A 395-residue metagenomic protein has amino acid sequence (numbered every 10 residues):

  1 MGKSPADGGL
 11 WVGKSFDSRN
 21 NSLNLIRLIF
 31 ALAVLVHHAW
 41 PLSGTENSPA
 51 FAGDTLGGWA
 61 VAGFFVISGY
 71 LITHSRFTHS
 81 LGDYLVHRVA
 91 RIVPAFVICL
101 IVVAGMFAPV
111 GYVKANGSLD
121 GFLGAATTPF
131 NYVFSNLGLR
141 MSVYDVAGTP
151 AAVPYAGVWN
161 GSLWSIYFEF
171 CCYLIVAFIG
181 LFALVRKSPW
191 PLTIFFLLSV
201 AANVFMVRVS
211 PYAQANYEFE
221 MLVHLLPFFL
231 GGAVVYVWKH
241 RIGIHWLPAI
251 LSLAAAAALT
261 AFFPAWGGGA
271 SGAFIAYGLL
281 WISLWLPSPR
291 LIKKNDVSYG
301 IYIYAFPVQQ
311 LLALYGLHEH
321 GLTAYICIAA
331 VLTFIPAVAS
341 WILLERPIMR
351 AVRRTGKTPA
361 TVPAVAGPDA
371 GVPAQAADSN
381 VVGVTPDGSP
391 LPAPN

Functional and structural regions predicted by a protein language model:
M1-K14, F77, M106, F262 (+1 more regions): C-terminal "closing" transmembrane helix and its immediate cytosolic amphipathic cap in multi-pass membrane proteins
G2, D7-G9, A60-A90, A95-D120 (+2 more regions): Juxtamembrane transmembrane-helix termini
S18-R76, V93-A95, I301-F306: Functionally critical transmembrane alpha-helices in membrane proteins and complexes, commonly lining
N20-S22, P49-V61, Y155-F168, R208-F228 (+3 more regions): Interfacial loop-to-helix transition and helix-capping segments at the boundaries of transmembrane helices
I72-H79, G105-G111, F178-K187, A233-I242 (+4 more regions): Structural signal for the C-terminal ends of transmembrane alpha-helices and the immediately following loop
V97-F170, A276: Membrane-interface helix-loop-helix regions
F170-S199, Y236-L247, H318: Solvent-exposed interhelical
A254-R346: Alpha-helical transmembrane segments of multi-pass integral membrane proteins
